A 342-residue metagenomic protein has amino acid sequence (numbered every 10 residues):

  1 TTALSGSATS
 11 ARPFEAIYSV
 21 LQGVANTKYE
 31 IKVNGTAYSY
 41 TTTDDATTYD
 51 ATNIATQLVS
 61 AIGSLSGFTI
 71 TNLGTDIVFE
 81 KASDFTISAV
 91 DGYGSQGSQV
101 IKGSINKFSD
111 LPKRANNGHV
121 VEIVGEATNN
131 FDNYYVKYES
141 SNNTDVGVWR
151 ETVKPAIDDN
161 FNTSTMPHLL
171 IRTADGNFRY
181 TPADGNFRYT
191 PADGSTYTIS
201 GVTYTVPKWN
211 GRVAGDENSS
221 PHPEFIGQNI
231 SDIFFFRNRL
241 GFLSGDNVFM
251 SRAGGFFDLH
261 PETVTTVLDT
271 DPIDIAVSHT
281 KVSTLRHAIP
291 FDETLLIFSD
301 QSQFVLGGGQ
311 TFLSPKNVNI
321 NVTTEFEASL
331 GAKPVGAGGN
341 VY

Functional and structural regions predicted by a protein language model:
T1-T2, G67-N72, L169-I171, R179 (+3 more regions): Short, exposed beta-strand/loop patches in secreted or surface proteins that constitute
A8-Q22, Y29, V33-I226: Long, charge-dense tracts
G23-A25, F234: Solvent-exposed loop and beta-edge segments used for protein-protein assembly and interaction
V206-N238, L243-Y342: Beta-propeller and closely related beta-pinwheel folds
